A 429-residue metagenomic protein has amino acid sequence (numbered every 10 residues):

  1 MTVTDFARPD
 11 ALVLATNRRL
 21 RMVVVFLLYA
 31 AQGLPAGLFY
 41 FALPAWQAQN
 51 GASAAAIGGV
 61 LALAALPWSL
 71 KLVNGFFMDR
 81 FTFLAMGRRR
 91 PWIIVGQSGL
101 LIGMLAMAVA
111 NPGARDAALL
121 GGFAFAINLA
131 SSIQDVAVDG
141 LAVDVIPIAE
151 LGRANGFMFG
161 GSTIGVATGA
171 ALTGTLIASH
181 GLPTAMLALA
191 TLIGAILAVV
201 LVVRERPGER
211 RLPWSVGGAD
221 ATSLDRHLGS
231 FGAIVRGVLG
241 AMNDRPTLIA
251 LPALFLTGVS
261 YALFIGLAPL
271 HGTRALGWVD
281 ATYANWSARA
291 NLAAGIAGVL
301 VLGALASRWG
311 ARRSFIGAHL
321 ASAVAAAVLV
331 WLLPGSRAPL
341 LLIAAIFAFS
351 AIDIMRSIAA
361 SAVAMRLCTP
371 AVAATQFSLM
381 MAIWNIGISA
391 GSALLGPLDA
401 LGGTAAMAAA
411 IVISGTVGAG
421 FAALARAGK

Functional and structural regions predicted by a protein language model:
V3-R18, P207-L251: Juxtamembrane intracellular "pre-TM" segments in multi-pass secondary transporters
F41-A56, G266-N285: Short amphipathic helix-loop junctions that connect adjacent transmembrane helices in Major Facilitator Superfamily/SLC
A54-A55, I148-F157, D280-T282, P370-M380: Loop-to-transmembrane helix entry/capping segments in MFS-fold secondary transporters and related SLC/MFSD carriers
L70-G87, A297-A311, D399-A400: Helix-to-loop junctions at the C-terminal end of transmembrane segments in multipass secondary transporters
I94-A114, A321-R337: C-terminal ends and interior cores of transmembrane alpha-helices in multi-pass membrane transporters/permeases
S132-I146, M355-T369: Intracellular juxtamembrane helix-capping segments at the cytosolic ends of symmetry-related transmembrane helices
R313-A360: C-terminal transmembrane helical hairpin of 12-TM major facilitator-type secondary transporters
P370-A400: A late C-terminal transmembrane helix in Major Facilitator Superfamily
